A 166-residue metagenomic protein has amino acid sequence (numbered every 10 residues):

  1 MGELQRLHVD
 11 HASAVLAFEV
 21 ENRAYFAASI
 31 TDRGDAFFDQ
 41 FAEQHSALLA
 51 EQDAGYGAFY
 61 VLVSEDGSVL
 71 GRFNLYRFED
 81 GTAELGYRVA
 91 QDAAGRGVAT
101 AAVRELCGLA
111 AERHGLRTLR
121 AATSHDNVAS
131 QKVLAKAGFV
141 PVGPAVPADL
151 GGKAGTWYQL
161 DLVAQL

Functional and structural regions predicted by a protein language model:
M1-L85, V89-D92, L150-L166: GNAT-family acyltransferases
V9-L16, T100-E112: Amphipathic alpha-helical segments that line or abut small-molecule/effector binding pockets and mediate allosteric
T31, E105, A122-T123, V146: Proline- and acidic/polar-enriched loop/turn elements at helix boundaries
G67, F73-Y76, A99-V103, C107-L109 (+2 more regions): Short, contiguous, well-ordered secondary-structure segments
R88-V89, G95-L109, V128-K136: Conserved acetyl-CoA-binding loop-helix of GNAT-fold acetyltransferases
R113-A122: Conserved GNAT acetyl-CoA-binding A-motif
H114, K136-A137: Structural motif
A122, G138-W157: Conserved catalytic-core motifs of GNAT/GCN5-like acyltransferases
